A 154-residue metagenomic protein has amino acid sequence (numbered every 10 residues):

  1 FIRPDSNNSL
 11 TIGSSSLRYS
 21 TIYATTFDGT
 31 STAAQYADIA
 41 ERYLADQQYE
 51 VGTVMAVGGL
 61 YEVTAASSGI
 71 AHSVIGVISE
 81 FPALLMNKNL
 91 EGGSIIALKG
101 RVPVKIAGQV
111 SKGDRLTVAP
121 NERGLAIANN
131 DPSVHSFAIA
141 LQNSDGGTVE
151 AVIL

Functional and structural regions predicted by a protein language model:
F1-T26: Register-specific beta-strand positions within repetitive beta-rich fiber domains
S20-L154: Extracellular receptor-binding modules and their adjoining Ser/Thr/Gly/Asp/Asn-rich linkers
